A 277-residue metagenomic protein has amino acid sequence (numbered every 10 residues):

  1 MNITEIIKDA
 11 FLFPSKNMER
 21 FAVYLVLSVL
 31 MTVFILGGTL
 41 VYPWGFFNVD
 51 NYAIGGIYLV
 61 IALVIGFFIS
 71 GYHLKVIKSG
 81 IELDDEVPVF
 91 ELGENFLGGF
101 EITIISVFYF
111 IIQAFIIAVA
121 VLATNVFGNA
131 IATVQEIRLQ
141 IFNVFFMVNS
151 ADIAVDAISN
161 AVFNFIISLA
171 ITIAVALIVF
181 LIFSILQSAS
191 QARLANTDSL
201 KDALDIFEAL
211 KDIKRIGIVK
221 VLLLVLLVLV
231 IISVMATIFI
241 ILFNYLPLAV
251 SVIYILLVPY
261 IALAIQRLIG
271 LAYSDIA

Functional and structural regions predicted by a protein language model:
N2-V33, F90-F115, F183-A236, Y273 (+1 more regions): Interfacial aromatic "cap" segments that immediately flank transmembrane helices in multipass membrane proteins
V23-I81, G98-A157, V162, T172 (+1 more regions): Short, small/hydrophobic-residue-rich motifs at membrane-helix boundaries and re-entrant hairpins of integral membrane
V41-G45, I231-S233, I240-N244: Juxtamembrane/interface motifs at transmembrane-helix termini
D50-I81, V162-D202, T237-A277: Selective recognition of hydrophobic, aromatic-rich stretches within alpha-helical transmembrane segments of polytopic
